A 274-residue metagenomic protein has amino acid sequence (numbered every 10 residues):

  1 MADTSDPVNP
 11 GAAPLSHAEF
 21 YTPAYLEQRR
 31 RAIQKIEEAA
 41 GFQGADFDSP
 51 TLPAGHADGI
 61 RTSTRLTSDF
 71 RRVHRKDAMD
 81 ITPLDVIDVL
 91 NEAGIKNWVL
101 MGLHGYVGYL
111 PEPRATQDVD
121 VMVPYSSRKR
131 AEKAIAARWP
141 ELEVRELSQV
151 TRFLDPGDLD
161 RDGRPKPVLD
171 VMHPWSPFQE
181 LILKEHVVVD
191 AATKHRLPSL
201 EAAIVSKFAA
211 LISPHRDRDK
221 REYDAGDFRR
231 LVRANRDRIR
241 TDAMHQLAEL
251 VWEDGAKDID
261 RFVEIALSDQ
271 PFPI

Functional and structural regions predicted by a protein language model:
A2-I274: Compositionally biased terminal segments of proteins
